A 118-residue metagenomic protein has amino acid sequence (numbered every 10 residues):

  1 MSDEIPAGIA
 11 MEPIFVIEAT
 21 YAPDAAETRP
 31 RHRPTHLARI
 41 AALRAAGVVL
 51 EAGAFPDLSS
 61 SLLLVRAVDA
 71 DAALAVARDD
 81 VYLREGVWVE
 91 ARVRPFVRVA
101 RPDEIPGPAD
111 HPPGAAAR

Functional and structural regions predicted by a protein language model:
S2-R118: Conserved, structured core segments of small domains
